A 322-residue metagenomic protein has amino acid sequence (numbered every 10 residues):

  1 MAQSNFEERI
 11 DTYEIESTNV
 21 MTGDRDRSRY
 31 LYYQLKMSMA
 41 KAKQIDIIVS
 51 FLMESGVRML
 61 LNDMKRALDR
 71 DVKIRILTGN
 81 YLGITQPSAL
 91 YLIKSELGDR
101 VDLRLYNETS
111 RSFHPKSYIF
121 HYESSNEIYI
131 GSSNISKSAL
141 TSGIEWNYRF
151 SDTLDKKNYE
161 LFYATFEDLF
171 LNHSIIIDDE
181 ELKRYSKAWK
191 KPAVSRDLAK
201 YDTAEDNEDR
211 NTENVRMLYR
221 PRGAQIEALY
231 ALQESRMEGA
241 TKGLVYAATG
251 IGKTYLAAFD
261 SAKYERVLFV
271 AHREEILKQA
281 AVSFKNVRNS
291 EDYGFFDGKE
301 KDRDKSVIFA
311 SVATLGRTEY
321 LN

Functional and structural regions predicted by a protein language model:
M1-R222, I226: PLD/PLD-like phosphodiesterase catalytic module centered on the HKD motif
Q44, K242-L244, R266-L268, V307: Residue-level preference for the first positions of well-ordered beta-strands
S50, A257, V267-R273: Conserved RecA-like ASCE P-loop NTPase motor core of nucleic-acid helicases/translocases
D63, L232, L256-K263: Hydrophobic residues on the short alpha-helix immediately C-terminal to a glycine-rich phosphate/catalytic loop
Q225-M237: Pre-Walker A adenine-sensing motif
R236-D260: Walker A/P-loop
V267, E274-E300: Conserved helix-turn-beta segment of the N-terminal RecA-like "Helicase ATP-binding" lobe in SF1/SF2 helicases
G298-N322: Conserved helix/coil segment N-terminal to the catalytic DExD/H
